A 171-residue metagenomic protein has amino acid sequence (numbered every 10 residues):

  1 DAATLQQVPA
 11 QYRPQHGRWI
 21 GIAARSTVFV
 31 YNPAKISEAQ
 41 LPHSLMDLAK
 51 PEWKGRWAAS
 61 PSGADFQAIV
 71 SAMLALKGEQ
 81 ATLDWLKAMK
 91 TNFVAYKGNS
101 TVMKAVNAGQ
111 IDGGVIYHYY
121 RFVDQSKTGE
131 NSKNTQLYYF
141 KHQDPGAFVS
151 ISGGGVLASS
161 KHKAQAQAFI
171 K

Functional and structural regions predicted by a protein language model:
D1-I111: Extracytoplasmic ligand-binding site segments that recognize negatively charged/polar headgroups
G17, Y139-P145: Short beta-strand/turn micro-motifs at beta-sheet edges
G21-A23, P145-V149: Short, flexible turn/loop "capping" segments at secondary-structure junctions
R25-V28, V70-S71, T135-L137, S150-G154: Small-molecule pocket liners
V30-K35, V149-H162: A bilobed periplasmic-binding-protein/Venus flytrap-type ligand-binding module shared by bacterial periplasmic
W53-R56, G109-D112, S132-T135, A164-A166: Loop/turn elements at helix/coil->beta-strand transitions in domains of secreted/extracellular proteins
A81, W85, I151-S152, K161-K171: Short amphipathic alpha-helical coupling segments at ligand-binding clamshell hinges and other catalytic/signaling
G113-N134: A ligand-binding cleft/hinge motif common to bilobed small-molecule-binding domains
